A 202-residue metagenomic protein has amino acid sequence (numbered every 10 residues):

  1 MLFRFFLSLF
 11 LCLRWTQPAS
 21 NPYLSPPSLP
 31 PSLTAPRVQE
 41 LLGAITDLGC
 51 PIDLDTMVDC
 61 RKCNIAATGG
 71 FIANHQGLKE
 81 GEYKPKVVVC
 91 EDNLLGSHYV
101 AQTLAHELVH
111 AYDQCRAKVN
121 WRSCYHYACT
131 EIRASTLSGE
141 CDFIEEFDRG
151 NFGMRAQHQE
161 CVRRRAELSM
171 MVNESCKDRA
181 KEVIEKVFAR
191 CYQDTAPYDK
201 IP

Functional and structural regions predicted by a protein language model:
M1, C12-T68, E82: Glycine-rich short-loop/terminal segments
P36, N93, N120: Residue-level detector of functional hotspots within protein domains
E40-I52, K62-K86, H98, C115 (+1 more regions): Metalloprotease/metallohydrolase-associated module, dominated by Zn2+-dependent proteases
K86-V89, L94-Y99, L104: Acidic, Ser/Pro-rich intrinsically disordered regulatory regions that embed short linear motifs
Q102-Q114: Active-site recognition of the HExxH zinc-binding catalytic motif
